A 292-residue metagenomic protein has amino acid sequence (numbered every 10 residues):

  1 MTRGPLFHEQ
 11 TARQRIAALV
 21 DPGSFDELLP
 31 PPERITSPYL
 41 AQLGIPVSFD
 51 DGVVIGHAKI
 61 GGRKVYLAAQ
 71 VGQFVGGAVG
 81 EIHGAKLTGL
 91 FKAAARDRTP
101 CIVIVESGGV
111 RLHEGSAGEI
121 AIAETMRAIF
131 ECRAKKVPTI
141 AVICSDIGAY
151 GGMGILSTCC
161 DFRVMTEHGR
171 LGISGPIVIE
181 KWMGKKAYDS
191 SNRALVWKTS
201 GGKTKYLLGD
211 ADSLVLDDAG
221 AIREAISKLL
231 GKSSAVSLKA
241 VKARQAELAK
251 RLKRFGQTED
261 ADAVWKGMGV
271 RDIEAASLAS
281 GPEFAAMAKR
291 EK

Functional and structural regions predicted by a protein language model:
M1-L29, R34, K181-K292: Amphipathic alpha-helical segments at domain termini/boundaries
D21, D26, K64, F74-G84: Conserved CoA-thioester-binding segment of acyl-CoA-metabolizing enzymes
P32-L43: Short Pro/Gly-enriched beta-strand edge/turn motifs at strand-loop
A41, V47-D51, G77-K92: Glycine-rich anion/phosphate-binding loops
Q42-G44, F74, R98: Conserved P-loop NTPase/AAA+ ATPase motor core
G52-V54, G61-R63, Q73, V178: Small-residue-centered hinge/linker elements
A58-V71, A85-R111: A structural preference for short, pocket-lining loop segments at secondary-structure junctions
G109-L238: Conserved catalytic cores of soluble enzyme domains, especially glycine-rich substrate-binding beta-alpha loops
